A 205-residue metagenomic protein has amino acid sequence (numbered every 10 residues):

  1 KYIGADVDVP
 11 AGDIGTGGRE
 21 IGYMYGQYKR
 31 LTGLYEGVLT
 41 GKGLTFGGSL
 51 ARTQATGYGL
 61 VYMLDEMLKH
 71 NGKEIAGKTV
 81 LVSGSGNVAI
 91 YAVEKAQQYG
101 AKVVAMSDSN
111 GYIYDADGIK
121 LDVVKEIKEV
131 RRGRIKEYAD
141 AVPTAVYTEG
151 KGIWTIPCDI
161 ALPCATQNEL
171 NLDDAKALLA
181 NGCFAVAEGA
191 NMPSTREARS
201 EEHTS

Functional and structural regions predicted by a protein language model:
K1-L50: N-terminal ligand-binding/catalytic initiation module
A5-D6, K73-G77, I156-D159, A177-A185: Short, surface-exposed connector motifs at secondary-structure boundaries
P10, L81-V82, I160-P163, A185-E188: Short catalytic-loop micro-motif centered on adjacent basic/acidic residues
T16, L44-Q54, G182, R199-S200 (+1 more regions): N-terminal glycine-rich phosphate-binding loop for ADP-containing cofactors
G17, F46, V88-I90, G111-D115 (+3 more regions): Flexible loop/turn segments at secondary-structure boundaries
R30, D65-K73, G152, Q167 (+2 more regions): Conserved helix-loop functional segments at active or binding sites
T40-G43, G48-T155: Glycine-rich phosphate/diphosphate-binding loop of Rossmann-like nucleotide-binding domains
A165-S205: Rossmann-fold NAD(P)-binding glycine/threonine-rich loop
